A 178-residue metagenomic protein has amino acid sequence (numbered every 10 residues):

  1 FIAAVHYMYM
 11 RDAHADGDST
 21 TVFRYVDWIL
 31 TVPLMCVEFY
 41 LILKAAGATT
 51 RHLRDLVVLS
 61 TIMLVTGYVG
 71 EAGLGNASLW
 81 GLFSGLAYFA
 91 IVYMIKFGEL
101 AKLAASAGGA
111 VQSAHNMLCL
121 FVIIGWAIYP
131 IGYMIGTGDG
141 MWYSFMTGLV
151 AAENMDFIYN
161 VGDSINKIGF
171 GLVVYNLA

Functional and structural regions predicted by a protein language model:
F1-R24, V37-A178: Polytopic alpha-helical membrane-helix bundles and their juxtamembrane interface segments in multi-pass membrane
